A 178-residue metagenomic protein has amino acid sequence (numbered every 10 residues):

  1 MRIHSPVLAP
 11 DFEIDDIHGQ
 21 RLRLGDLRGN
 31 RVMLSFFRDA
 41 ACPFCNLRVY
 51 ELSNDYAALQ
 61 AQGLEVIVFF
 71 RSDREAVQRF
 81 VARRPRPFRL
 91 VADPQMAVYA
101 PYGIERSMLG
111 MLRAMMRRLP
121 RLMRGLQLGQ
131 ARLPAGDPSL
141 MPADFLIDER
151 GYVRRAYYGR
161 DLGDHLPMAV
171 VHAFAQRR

Functional and structural regions predicted by a protein language model:
M1-G25, E51: N-terminal "domain-start" segment that seeds a small globular fold
A9-P10, M33, M141-A143: Short loop/turn microsegments at loop-to-beta-strand junctions
E13-D16, L22, F37, N54 (+2 more regions): Conserved, well-structured beta-alpha core segment at the onset of a catalytic domain
G25-L52, E65: Short active-site neighborhood of thiol/selenol oxidoreductases, capturing the structured segment around
F37, F70, D148: Short beta-strand/turn micro-motifs composed of small residues that flank or help shape donor/cofactor-binding pockets
R48-P101: Structural microenvironment flanking redox-active thiols in thiol-disulfide oxidoreductases
V81, D93-G163: Thiol/selenol-based redox catalytic cores and closely related redox-interacting motifs
L162-R177: A short, polar/charged loop-to-alpha-helix boundary motif
